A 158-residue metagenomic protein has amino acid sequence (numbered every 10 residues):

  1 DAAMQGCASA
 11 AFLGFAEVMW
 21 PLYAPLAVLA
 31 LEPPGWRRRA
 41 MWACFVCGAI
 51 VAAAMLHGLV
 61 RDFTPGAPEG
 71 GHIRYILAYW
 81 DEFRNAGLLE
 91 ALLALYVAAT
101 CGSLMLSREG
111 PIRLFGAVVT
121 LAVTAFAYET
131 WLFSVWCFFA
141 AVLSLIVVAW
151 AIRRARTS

Functional and structural regions predicted by a protein language model:
D1-A3, H57-P65, A125-L132: Juxtamembrane "helix-exit" motif on the non-cytosolic side of transmembrane helices
D1-V46: Internal transmembrane alpha-helix with an interfacial aromatic "cap," most often the third helix
A3, V28-R39, R61-E69, S103-L114 (+1 more regions): Juxtamembrane membrane-water interface segments of multi-pass membrane proteins, especially cytoplasmic-side
S9-L13, L31-R38, P68-H72, Y96-L104 (+1 more regions): Juxtamembrane/interfacial segments around transmembrane helices
S9-L22, Y79-Y96, V135-S144: Alpha-helical transmembrane segments of polytopic membrane proteins
F15, A43-A54, L95-A98, G102 (+3 more regions): Lipid-exposed faces of alpha-helical membrane segments in multi-pass integral membrane proteins
A27-A99: Membrane-proximal helix-loop-helix units in multi-pass membrane proteins
M105-S158: C-terminal transmembrane-bundle signature of multipass membrane proteins, characterized by strong activation on
